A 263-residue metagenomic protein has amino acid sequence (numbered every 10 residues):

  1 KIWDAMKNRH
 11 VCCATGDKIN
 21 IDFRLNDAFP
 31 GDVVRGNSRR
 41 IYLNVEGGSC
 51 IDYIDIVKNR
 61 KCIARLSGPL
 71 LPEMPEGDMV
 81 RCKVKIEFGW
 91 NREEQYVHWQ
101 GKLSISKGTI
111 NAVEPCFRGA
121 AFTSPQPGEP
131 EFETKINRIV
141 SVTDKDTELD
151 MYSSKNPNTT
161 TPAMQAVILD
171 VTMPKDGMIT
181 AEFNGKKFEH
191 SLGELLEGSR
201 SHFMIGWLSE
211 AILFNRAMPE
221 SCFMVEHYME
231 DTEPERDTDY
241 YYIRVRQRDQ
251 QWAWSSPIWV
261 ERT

Functional and structural regions predicted by a protein language model:
K1-T263: C-terminal functional module detector
